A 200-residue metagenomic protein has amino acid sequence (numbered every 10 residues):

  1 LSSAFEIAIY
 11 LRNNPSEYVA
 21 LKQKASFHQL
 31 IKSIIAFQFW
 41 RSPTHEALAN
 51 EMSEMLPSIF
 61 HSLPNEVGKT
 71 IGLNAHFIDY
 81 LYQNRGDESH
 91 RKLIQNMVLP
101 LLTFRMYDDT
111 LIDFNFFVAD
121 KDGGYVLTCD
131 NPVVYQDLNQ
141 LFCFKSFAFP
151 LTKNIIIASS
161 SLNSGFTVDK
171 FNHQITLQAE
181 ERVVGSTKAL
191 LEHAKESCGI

Functional and structural regions predicted by a protein language model:
L1-I200: Alpha-helical structural context detector biased toward long hydrophobic helices
